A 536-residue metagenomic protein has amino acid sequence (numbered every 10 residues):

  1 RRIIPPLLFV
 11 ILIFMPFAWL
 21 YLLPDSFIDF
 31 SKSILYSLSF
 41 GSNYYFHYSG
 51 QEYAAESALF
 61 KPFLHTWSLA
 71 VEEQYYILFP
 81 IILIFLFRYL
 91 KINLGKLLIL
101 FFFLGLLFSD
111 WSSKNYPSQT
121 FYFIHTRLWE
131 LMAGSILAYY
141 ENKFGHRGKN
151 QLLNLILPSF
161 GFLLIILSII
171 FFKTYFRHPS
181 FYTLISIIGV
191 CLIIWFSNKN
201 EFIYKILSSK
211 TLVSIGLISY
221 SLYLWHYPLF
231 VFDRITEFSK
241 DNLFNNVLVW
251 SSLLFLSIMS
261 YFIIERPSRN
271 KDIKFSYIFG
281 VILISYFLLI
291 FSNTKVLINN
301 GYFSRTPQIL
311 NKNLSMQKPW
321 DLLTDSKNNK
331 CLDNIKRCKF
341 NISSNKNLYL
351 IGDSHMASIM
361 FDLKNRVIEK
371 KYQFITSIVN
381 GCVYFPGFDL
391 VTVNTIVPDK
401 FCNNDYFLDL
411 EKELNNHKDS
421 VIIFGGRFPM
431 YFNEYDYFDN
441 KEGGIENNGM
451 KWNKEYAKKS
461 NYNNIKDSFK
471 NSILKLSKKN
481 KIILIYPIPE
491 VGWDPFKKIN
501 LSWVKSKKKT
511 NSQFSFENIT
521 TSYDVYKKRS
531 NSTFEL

Functional and structural regions predicted by a protein language model:
R1-I273, V281, S285-F287: Membrane-interface helix/loop caps of multi-pass membrane proteins
K149, T174, T236-F255, F262 (+1 more regions): Extracellular/periplasmic envelope-modification machinery, especially enzymes that add or remove acyl/ester groups on
